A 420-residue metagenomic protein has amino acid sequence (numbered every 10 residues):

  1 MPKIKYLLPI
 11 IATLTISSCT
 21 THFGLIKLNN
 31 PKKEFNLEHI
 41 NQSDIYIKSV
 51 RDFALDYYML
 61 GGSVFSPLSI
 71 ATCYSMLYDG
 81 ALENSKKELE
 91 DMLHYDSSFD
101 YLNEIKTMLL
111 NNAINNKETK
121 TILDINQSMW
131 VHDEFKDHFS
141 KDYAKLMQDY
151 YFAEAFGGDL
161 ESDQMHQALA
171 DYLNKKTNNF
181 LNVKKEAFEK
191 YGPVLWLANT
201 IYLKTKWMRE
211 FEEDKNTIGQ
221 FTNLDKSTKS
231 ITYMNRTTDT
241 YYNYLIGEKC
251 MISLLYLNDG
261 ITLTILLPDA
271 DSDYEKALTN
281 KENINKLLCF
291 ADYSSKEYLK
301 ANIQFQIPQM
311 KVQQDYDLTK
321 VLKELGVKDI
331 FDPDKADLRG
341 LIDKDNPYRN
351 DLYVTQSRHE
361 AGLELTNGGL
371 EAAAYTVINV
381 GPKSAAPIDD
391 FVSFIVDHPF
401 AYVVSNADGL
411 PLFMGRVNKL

Functional and structural regions predicted by a protein language model:
P2-T20: Classical Sec-dependent N-terminal signal peptides that target proteins to the secretory pathway
C19-D159: Detector for small/aliphatic-rich hydrophobic stretches
F53-A54, K249-I252, E360, H398-A401: Short glycine-rich loop/turn motifs
I70-Y78, W196-T200, A401: Contiguous, well-ordered alpha-helical segments that form the cores/surfaces of helical PPI scaffolds
T72, S128, L263-I265, V403 (+1 more regions): Structural recognition of the beta-strand scaffold that forms the well-ordered cores of secreted hydrolase catalytic
L89-L93, F211-Q220, K276-N285: Short Gly/aromatic-enriched secondary-structure transition segments
I105-D271, Y293-A386: Non-catalytic, conformational "gating/processing" segments within enzyme and secreted inhibitor domains
H359-L420: C-terminal soluble interaction/assembly domains
